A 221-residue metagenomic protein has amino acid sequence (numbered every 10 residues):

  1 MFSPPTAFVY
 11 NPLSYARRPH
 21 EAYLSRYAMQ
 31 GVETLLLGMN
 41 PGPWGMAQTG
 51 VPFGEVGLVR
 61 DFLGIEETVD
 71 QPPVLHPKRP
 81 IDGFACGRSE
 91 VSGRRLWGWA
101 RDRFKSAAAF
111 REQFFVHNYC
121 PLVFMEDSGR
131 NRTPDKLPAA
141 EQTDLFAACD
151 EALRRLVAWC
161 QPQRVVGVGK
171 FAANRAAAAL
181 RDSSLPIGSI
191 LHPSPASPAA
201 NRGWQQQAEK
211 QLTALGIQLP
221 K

Functional and structural regions predicted by a protein language model:
M1-R164, A173-N174, G188, P198 (+1 more regions): A polyanion-binding, active-site-adjacent surface
K170: Flexible loop residues that form catalytic and substrate-binding hotspots at small-molecule/glycan-binding clefts
A178-G203: Extended hydrophobic/aromatic segments used for targeting, binding, or gating
